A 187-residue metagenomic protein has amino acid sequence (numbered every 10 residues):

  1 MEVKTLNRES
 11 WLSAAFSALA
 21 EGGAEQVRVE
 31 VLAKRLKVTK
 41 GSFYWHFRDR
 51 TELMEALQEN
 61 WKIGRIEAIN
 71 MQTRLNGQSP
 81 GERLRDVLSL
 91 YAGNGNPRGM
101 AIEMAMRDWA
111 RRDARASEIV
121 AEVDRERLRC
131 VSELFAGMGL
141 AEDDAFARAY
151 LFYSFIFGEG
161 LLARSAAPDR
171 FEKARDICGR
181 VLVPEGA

Functional and structural regions predicted by a protein language model:
M1-L6, G186-A187: N-terminal intrinsically disordered/low-complexity leader segments
K4-A15, L32, L57-R65: Generic hydrophobic, amphipathic alpha-helix propensity
S10, A14-G22, A68-Q72, M106 (+2 more regions): Solvent-exposed, amphipathic alpha-helical segments
S10, A18-E52, A56: Helix-turn-helix
K37, W45-I66, T73, G77 (+2 more regions): Membrane topogenic helices and adjacent juxtamembrane segments
A56, N70-M100, F152: Hydrophobic alpha-helical connector segments
I66, P97-M104, R111-G139, A147-Y150: Amphipathic alpha-helical packing segments from all-alpha helical-bundle domains
A114-A121, A136-A187: Hydrophobic/aromatic-rich alpha-helical bundle segments in the mid-to-C-terminal region
